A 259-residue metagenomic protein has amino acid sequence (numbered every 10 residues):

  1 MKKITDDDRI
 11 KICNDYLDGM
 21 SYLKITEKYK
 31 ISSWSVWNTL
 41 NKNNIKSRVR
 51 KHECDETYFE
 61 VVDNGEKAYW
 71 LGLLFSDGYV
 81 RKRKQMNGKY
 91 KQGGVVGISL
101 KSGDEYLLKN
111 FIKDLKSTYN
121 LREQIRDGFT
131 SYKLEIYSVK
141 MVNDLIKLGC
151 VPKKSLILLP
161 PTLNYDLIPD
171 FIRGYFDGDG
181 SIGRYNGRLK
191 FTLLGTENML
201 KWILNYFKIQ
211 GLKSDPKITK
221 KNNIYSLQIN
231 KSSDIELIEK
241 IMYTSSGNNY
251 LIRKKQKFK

Functional and structural regions predicted by a protein language model:
M1-K259: Internal intein/HINT superfamily modules and their associated LAGLIDADG
